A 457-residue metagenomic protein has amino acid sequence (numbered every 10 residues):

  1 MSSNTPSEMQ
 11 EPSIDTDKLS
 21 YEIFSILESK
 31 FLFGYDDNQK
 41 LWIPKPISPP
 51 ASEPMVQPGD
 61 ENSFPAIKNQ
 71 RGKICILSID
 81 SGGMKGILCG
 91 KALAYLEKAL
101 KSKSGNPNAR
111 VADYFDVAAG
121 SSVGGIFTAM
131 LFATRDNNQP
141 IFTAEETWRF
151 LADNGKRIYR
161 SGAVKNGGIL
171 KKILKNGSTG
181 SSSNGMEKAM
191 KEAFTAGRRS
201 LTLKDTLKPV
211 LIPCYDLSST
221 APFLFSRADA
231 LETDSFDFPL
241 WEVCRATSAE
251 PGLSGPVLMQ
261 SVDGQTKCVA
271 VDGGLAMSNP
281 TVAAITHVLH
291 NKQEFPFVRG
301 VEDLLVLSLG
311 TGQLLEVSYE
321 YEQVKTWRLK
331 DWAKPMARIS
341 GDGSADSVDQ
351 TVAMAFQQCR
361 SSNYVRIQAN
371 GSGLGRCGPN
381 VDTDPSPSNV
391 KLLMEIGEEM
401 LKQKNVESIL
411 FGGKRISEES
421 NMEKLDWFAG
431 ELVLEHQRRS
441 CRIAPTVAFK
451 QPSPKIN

Functional and structural regions predicted by a protein language model:
S2-N457: Conserved catalytic cores and adjacent C-terminal regulatory segments of lipid-metabolizing esterases/lipases
